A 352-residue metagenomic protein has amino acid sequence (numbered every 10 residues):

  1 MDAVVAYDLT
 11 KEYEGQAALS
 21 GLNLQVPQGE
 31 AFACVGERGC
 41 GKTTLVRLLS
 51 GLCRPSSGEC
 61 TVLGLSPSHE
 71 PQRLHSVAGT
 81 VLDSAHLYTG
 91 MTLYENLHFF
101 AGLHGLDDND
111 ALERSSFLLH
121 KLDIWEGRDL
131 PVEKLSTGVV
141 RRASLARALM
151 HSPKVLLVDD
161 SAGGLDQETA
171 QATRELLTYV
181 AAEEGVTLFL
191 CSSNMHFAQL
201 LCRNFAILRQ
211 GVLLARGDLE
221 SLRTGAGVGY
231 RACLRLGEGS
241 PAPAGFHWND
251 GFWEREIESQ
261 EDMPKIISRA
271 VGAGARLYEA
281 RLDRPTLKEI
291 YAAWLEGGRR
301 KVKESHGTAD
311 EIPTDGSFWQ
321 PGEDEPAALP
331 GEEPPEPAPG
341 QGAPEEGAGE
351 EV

Functional and structural regions predicted by a protein language model:
S50: Helix-to-loop junction immediately C-terminal to a conserved catalytic motif
G58-H69, R73-L74: Conserved ABC transporter NBD signature motif
H98, G102, N109-G127: Conserved ABC ATPase "signature" region
S152: Conserved catalytic motifs of ABC-family nucleotide-binding domains
L156-D159: Catalytic Walker B motif of ABC-type/P-loop ATPase nucleotide-binding domains
T178-I257: ABC transporter nucleotide-binding domain
V228-G297: Short, charged/small-residue-rich alpha-helical element at the C-terminal edge of ABC transporter nucleotide-binding
